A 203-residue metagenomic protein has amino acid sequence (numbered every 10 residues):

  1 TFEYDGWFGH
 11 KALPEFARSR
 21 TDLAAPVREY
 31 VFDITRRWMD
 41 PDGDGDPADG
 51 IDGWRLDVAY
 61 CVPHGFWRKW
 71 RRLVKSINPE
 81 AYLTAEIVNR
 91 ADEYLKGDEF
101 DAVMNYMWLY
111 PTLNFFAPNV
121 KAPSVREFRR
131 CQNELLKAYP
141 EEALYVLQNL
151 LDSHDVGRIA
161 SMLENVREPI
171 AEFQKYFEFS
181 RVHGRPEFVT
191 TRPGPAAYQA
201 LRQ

Functional and structural regions predicted by a protein language model:
T1, A81, R192-A196: Intrinsic structural disorder
T1-P47, W70, S76, E93 (+1 more regions): Substrate-binding/active-site clefts of carbohydrate-active enzymes
G9-E29, I51-V62, L113-V125, I159 (+1 more regions): The substrate-binding groove and active-site-proximal loops of carbohydrate-active enzymes, especially glycoside
E15-R18, A102, Y106, Y110 (+2 more regions): Generic structural "secondary-structure junction" signal
F32-R36, H64-W67, A197-R202: Short, hydrophobic/amphipathic alpha-helical packing segments that form internal helix faces or helix-helix interfaces
I34, P47-L150, V166: Active-site-proximal helices and loops of the catalytic beta/alpha 8
G43, A59, V88, D155 (+1 more regions): Flexible loop residues that form catalytic and substrate-binding hotspots at small-molecule/glycan-binding clefts
N133-Q203: Active-site-proximal substrate-binding groove within the catalytic cores of carbohydrate-active enzymes
